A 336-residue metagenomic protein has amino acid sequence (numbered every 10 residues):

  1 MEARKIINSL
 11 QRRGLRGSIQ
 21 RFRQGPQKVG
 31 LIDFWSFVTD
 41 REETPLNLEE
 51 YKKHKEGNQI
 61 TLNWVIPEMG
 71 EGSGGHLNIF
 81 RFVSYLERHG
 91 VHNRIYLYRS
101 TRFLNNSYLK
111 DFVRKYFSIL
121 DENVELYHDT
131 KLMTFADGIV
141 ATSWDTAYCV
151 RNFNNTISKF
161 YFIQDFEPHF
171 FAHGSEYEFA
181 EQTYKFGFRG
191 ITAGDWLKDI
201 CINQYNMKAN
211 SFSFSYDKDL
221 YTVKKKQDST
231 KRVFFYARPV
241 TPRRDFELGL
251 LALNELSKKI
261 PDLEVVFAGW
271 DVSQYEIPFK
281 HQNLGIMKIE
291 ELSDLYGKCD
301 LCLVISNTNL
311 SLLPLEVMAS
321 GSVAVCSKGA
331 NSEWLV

Functional and structural regions predicted by a protein language model:
R21-F135, F235, P261-L263: N-terminal pre-catalytic "stem/leader" segment of glycosyltransferase-like enzymes
D40-K53, P168-S175, N210-T230, D294: Acidic anion/phosphate-binding donor-loop and adjacent secondary structure in glycosyltransferase catalytic cores
N78, S84-E87, R94-I95, I200-N283 (+1 more regions): Conserved catalytic-core segment of nucleotide-activated headgroup transferases in glycan assembly
Y127-F135, H173-G190: Membrane-proximal helix-turn-helix segments that form the acceptor-binding/catalytic region of lipid-linked
T130, D271, H281-Y296, N307-L310: Conserved active-site histidine-acidic residue motif and adjacent donor-binding/catalytic loop of glycosyltransferases
L132-T134, K288-C299, A319, E333: Short acidic alpha-helix that forms the nucleotide-activated donor recognition element in Leloir-type transferases
D137, G297-N309, S322-V323: Acidic donor-binding loop of glycosyltransferase active sites
D145, C149-V150, F170, F186-A209: A short, active-site helix/loop in glycosyltransferases that binds the activated sugar's phosphate group
